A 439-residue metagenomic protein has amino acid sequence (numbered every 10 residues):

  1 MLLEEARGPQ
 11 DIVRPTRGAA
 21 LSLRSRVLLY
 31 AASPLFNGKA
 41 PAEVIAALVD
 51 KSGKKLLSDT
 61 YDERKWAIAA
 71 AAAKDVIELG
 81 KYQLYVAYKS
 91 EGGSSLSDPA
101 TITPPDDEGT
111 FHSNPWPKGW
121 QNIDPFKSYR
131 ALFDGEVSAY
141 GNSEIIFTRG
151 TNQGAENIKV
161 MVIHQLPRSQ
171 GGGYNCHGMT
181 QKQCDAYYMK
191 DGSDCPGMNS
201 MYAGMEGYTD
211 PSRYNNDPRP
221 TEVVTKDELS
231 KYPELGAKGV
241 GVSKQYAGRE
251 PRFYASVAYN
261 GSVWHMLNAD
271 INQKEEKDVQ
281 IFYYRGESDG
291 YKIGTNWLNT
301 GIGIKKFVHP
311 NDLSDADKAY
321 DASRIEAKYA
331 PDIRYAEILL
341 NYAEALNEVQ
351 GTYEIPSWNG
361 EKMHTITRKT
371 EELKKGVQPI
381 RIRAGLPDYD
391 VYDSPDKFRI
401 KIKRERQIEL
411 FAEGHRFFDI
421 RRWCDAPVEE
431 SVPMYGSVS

Functional and structural regions predicted by a protein language model:
M1-G178, Y187, G192-S439: Acidic/polar-rich alpha-helix caps and helix-coil junctions
